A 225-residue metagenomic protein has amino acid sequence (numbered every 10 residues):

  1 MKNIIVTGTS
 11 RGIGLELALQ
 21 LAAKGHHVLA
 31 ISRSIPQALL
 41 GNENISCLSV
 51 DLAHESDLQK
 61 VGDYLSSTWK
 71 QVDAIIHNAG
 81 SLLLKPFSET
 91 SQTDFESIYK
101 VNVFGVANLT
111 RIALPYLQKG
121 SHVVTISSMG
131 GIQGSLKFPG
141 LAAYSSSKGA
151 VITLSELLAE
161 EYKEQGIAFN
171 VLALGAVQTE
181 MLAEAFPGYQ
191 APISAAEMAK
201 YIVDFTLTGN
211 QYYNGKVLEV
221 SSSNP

Functional and structural regions predicted by a protein language model:
S10, A18: N-terminal Rossmann NAD(P)H-binding glycine-rich loop of SDR-like oxidoreductase domains
S49-K60, Q92: The beta1-alpha1 cofactor-binding region of Rossmann-like NAD(H)/NADP(H)-dependent oxidoreductases
N78-L83: Conserved NAD(P)H cofactor-binding loop of Rossmann-fold oxidoreductase domains
P86-F87, D94-E96: Substrate-binding pocket helix/loop in short-chain dehydrogenase/reductase
H122-A150, S155-E156, E160-K163: Catalytic loop of short-chain dehydrogenase/reductase
I152, E161-V177, Y212-L218: Conserved Rossmann-fold SDR core element
V171, P187-P225: C-terminal helical subdomain
